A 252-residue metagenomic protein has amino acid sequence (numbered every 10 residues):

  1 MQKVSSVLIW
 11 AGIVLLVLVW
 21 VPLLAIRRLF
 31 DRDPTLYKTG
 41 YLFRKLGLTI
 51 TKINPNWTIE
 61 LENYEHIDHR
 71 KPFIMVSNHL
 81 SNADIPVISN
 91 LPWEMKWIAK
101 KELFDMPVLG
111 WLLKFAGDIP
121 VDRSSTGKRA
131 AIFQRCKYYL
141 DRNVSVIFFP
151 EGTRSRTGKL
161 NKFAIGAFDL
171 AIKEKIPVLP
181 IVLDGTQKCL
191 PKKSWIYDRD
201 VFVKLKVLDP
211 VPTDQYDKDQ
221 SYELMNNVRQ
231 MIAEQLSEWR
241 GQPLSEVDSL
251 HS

Functional and structural regions predicted by a protein language model:
M1-E60, W111-L112: A transmembrane-helix-recognition feature enriched in membrane-embedded lipid enzymes and envelope glyco-/phospholipid
V4, A130-S252: Non-catalytic C-terminal accessory region of glycerolipid acyltransferases and related lyso-lipid remodeling enzymes
V21-Y41, H69-T126: Catalytic core of membrane glycerolipid acyltransferases/transacylases, capturing the structured, soluble-facing
T51-K52, L113, Y139, A171: A generic structural signal for well-ordered alpha-helical segments
N54-E62, R129-A130, Q187-L190: Short gly/ser/thr-rich secondary-structure transition/capping motifs
N56-T58, E94, F115, N143 (+1 more regions): A generic structural signal for alpha->beta connector loops
E62, I98-K100, D122-R123, P150 (+1 more regions): Thr-Gly-centered strand-to-loop micro-motif
Y64-D68: Glycine-rich helix-loop-beta junction characteristic of Rossmann-like nucleotide cofactor-binding loops
